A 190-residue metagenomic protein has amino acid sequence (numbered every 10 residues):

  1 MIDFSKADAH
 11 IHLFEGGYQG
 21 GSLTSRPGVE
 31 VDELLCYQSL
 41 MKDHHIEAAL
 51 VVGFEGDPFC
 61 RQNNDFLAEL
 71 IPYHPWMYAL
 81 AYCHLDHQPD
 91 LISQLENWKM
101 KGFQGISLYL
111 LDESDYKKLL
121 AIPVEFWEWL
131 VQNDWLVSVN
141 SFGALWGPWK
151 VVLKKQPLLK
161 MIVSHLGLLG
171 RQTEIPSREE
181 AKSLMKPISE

Functional and structural regions predicted by a protein language model:
M1-D65, K99: An N-terminally biased module of ancient metal coordination in phosphate/nucleic-acid-related enzymes
K6-I11, A48-V52, Y78-A81, Q104-L108 (+2 more regions): Hydrophobic faces of well-ordered beta-strands that scaffold small-molecule active sites in alpha/beta enzyme cores
H12, E55, L111, F142 (+1 more regions): Catalytic metal-binding/acid-base residues of hydrolase active sites
G16-S22, S114-D115, G170-E174: A short acidic, helix-capping loop that chelates divalent metal ions and anchors anionic groups
V31-Y37, Q62-A68, D90-S93, L145-K150 (+1 more regions): Alpha-helical scaffolding within the catalytic cores of extracellular/periplasmic polymer-degrading hydrolases
D43, H74, M100, Q156 (+1 more regions): Acidic-histidine catalytic/liganding microenvironments
P58-A144, V151: Active-site gating/metal-coordination segments in enzymes
L119-E190: Catalytic pocket-lining loop regions of alpha/beta-barrel enzymes, especially the amidohydrolase/enolase/GH5 lineages
